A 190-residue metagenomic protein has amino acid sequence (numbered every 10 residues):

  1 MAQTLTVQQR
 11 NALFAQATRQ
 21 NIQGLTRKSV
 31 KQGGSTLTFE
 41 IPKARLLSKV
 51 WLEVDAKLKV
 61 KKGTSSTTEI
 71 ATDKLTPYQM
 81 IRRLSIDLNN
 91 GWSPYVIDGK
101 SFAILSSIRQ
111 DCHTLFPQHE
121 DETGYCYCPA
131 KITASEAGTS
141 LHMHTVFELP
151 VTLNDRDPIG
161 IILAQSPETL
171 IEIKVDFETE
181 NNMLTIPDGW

Functional and structural regions predicted by a protein language model:
M1-W190: Short, low-complexity Pro/Thr/Gly
